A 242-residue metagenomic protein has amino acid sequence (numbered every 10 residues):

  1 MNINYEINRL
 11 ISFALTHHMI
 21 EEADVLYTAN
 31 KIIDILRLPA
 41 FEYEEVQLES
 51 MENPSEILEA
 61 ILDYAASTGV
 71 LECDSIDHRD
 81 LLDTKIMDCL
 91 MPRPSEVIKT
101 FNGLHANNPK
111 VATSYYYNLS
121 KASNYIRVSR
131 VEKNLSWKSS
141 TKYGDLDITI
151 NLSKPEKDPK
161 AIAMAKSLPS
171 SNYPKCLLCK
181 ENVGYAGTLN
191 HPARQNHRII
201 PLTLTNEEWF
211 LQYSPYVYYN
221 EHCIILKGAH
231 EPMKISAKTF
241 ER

Functional and structural regions predicted by a protein language model:
M1-M233: Active-site microenvironments that recognize anionic phosphate/pyrophosphate groups
S236-R242: Long, well-ordered alpha-helical scaffolding segments within enzyme catalytic domains, especially pronounced
